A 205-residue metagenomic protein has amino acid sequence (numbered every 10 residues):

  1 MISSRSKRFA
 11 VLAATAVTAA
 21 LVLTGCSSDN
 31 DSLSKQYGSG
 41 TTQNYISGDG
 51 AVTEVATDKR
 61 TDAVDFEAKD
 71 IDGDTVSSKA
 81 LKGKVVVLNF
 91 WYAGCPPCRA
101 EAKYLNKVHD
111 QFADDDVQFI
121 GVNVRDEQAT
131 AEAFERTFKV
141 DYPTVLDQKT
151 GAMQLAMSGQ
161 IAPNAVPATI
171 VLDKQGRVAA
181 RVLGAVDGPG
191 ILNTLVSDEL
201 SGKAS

Functional and structural regions predicted by a protein language model:
M1-D65, A204-S205: N-terminal targeting signals for export/organelle localization
G50-V52, V76, L155-M157: N-terminal post-signal-peptidase region of extra-cytosolic proteins
A56-V86: A short beta-strand-turn-helix
V76-R99, L105: Short active-site neighborhood of thiol/selenol oxidoreductases, capturing the structured segment around
F90-Y92, V122-R125, D147-Q148, G184-A185: Active-site-proximal beta-strand/loop segments in catalytic clefts of secreted hydrolases
R99-K139, T150-A156: Structural microenvironment flanking redox-active thiols in thiol-disulfide oxidoreductases
A133-V140, D147-A204: Thiol/disulfide oxidoreductase modules built on the thioredoxin-like
